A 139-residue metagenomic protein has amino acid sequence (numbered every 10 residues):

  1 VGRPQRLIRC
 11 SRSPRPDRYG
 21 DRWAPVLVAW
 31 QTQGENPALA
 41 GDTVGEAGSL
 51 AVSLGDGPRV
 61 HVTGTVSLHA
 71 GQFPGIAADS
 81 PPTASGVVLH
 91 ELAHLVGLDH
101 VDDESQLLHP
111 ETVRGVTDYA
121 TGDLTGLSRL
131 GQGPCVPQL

Functional and structural regions predicted by a protein language model:
V1-V87: Metzincin-family zinc-dependent endopeptidase catalytic domain
S49-T83, D99-L139: Metalloprotease/metallohydrolase-associated module, dominated by Zn2+-dependent proteases
G86-L98: Active-site recognition of the HExxH zinc-binding catalytic motif
